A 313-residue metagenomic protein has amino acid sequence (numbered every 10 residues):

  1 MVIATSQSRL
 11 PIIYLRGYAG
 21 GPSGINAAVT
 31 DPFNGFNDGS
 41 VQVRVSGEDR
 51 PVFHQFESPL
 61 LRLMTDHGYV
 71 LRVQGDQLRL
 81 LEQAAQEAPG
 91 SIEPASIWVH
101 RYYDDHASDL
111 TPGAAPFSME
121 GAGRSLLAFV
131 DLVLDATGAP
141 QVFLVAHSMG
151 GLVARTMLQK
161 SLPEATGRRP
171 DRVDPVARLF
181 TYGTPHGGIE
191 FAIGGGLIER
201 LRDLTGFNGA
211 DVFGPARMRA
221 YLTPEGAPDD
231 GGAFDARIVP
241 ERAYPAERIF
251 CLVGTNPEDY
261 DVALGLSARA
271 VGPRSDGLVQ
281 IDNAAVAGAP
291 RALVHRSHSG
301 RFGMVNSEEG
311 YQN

Functional and structural regions predicted by a protein language model:
A4, R9, Y14, G20-P59 (+3 more regions): Helical cap/lid subdomain of alpha/beta-hydrolase-fold lipid enzymes that gates access to the catalytic pocket
A19-V142: Active-site catalytic motif of lipid deacylating hydrolases and related acyltransferases
Y103-H106, M149-G150, P185, T255-P257: Short, internal active-site loops enriched in acidic
D135-G138, M149-G150, R172, P245: Extracytoplasmic/secreted proteins and extracellular or luminal domains
L144-A146, Y182: Short beta-strand immediately N-terminal to the catalytic nucleophile in serine-hydrolase-like folds
A146-G150, A154: Gly/Ala-rich beta-loop-alpha elbow adjacent to hydrolase catalytic centers
